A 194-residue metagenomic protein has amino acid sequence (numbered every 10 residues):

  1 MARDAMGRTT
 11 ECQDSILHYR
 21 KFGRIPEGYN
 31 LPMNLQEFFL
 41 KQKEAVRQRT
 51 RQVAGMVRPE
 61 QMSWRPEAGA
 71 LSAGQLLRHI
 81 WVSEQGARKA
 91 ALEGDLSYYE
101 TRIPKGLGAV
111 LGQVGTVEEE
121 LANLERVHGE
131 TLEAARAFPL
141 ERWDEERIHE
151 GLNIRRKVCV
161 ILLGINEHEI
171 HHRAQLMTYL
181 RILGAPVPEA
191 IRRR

Functional and structural regions predicted by a protein language model:
H18-P32: Short, Lys/Arg-enriched N-terminal segments with co-localized hydrophobic residues within the first ~10-30 amino acids
N30-K41, G112: Short, charged, low-complexity loops and linkers
L40-R51, P59-G106, E146-R194: Short, contiguous alpha-helical
K43, R47, A54, L124 (+1 more regions): Hydrophobic alpha-helical core bundles mediating ligand binding, dimerization, or RNAP-core interactions
G108-H149, R156-H171: Acidic/histidine-rich alpha-helical segments that form the ligand environment of transition-metal centers
